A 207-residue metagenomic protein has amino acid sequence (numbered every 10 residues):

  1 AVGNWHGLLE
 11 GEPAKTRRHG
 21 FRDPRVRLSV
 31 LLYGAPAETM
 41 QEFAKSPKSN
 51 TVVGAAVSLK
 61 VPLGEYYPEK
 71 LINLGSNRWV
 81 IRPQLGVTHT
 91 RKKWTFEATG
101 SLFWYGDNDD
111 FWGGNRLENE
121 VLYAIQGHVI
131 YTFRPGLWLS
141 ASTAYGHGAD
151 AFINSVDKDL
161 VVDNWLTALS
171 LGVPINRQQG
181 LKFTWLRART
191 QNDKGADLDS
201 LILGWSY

Functional and structural regions predicted by a protein language model:
A1, A56-K60, E97-F103, S142-A144 (+2 more regions): Transmembrane beta-strands of outer-membrane beta-barrel proteins
N4-E118: Outer-membrane pore/translocation modules
D109-Y207: Outer membrane beta-barrel transmembrane domains
